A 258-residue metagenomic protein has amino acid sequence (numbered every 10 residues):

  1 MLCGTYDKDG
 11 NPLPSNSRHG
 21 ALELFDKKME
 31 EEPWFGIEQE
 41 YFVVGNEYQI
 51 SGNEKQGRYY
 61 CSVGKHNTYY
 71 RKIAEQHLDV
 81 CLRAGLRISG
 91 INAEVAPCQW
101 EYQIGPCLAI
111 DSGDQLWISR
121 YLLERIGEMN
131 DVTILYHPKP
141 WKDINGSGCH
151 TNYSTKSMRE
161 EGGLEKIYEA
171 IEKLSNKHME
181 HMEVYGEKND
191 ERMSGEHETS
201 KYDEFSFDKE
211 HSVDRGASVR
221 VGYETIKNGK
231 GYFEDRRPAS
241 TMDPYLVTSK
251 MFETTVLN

Functional and structural regions predicted by a protein language model:
M1-N258: Glycine-rich, acidic/polar active-site loops that bind/position phosphate-bearing ligands
